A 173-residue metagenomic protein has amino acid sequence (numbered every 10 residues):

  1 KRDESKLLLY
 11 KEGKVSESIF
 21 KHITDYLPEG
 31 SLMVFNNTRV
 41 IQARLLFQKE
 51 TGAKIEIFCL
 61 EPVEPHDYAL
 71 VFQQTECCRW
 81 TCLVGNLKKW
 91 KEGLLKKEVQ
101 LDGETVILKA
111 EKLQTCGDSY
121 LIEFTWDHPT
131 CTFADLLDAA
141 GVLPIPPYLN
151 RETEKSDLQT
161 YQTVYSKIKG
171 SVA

Functional and structural regions predicted by a protein language model:
K1-A173: A cross-family signal for N-terminal binding/gating loops and helix N-caps that shape access to the active site
